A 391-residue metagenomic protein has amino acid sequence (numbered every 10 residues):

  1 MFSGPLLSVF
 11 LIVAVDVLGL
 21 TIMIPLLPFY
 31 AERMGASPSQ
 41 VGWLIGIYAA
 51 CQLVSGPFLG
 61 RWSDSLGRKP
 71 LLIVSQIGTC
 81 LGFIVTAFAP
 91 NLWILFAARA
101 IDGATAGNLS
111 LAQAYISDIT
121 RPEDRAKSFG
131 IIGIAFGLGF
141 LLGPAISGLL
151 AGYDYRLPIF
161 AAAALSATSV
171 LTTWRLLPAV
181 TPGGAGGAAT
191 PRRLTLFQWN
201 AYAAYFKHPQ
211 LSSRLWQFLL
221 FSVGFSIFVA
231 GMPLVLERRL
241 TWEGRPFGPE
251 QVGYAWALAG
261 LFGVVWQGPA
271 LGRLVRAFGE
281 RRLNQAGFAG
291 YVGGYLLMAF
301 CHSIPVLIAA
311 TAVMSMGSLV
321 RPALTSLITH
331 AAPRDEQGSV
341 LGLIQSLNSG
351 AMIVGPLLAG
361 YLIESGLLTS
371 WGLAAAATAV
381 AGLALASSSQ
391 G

Functional and structural regions predicted by a protein language model:
M1-F2, P178-W216: Juxtamembrane intracellular "pre-TM" segments in multi-pass secondary transporters
T21, A49-P57, G107, F140-L141 (+3 more regions): Residue-level signature of mid-helix packing/kink "hotspots" within the transmembrane helices of 12-pass Major
P25-S39, G231-Q251: Short amphipathic helix-loop junctions that connect adjacent transmembrane helices in Major Facilitator Superfamily/SLC
G35, G67, F88-W93, F300-H302: Helix-breaking motifs and short loop linkers at transmembrane-helix boundaries and internal kinks in secondary membrane
G56-G67, W266-E280, I363: Helix-to-loop junctions at the C-terminal end of transmembrane segments in multipass secondary transporters
P70-V85, R282-L297: Structural signature of the two symmetry-related core transmembrane helices
A98-G137: Cytoplasmic helix-loop-helix junction between adjacent transmembrane helices in 12-TM secondary transporters
A151-A164, Y361-A379: A membrane-interface helix-boundary motif in multi-pass transporters
